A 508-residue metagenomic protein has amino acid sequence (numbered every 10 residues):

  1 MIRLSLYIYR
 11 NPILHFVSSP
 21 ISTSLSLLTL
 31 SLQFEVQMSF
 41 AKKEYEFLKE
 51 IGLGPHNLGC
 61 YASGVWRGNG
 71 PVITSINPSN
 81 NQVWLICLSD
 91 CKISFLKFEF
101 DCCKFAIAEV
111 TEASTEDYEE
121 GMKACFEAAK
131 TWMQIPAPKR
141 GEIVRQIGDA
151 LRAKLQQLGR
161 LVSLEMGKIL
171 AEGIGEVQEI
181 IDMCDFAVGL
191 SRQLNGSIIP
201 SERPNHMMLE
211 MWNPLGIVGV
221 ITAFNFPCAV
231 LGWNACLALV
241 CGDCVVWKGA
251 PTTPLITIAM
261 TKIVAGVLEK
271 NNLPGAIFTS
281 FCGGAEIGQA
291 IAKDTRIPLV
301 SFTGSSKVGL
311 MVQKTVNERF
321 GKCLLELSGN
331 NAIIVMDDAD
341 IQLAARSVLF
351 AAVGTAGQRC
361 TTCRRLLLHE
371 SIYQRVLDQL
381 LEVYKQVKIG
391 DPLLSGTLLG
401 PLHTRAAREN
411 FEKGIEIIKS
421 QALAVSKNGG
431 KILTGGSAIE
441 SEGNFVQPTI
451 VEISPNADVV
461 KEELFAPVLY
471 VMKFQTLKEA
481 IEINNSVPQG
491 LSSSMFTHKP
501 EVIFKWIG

Functional and structural regions predicted by a protein language model:
I2-L4, N11-I21, L25-C87, I93-E109 (+8 more regions): Terminal low-complexity tails and localization/encapsulation signals of metabolic enzymes
I21, F34-F40, D182-D185, G189-Q193 (+8 more regions): C-terminal segments
Q33, S79-C87, F100-A108, N272 (+4 more regions): Conserved C-terminal structural/oligomerization subdomain of aldehyde/semialdehyde dehydrogenase
N81, R140, V162, C184 (+10 more regions): Residue-level signal for inorganic ion chemistry
Q82-L96, C103-L194, N205: Glycine-rich loop-to-alpha-helix module at the N-terminal edge of alpha/beta enzyme cores
A129, M133, G148-L155, G159 (+18 more regions): Structural signal for hydrophobic packing residues in well-ordered secondary-structure cores of soluble enzyme domains
R152, G196-L343, F474: Rossmann-like NAD(P) dinucleotide-binding subdomain of oxidoreductase/dehydrogenase enzymes
G266, K307-P455, K473, L477-K478 (+1 more regions): ALDH superfamily catalytic-core signature
